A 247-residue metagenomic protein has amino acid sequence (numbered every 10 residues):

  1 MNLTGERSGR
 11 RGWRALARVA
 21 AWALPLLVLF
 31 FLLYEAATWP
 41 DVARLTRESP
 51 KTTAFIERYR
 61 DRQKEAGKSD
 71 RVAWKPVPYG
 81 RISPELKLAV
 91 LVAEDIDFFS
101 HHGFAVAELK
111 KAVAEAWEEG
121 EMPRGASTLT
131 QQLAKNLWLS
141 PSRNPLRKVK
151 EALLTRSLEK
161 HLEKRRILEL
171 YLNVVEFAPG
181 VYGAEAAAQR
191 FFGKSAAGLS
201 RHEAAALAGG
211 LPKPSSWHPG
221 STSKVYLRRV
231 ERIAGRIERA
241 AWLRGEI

Functional and structural regions predicted by a protein language model:
N2-I247: Juxtamembrane regions of bacterial inner-membrane/periplasmic proteins, predominantly the peptidoglycan biogenesis
